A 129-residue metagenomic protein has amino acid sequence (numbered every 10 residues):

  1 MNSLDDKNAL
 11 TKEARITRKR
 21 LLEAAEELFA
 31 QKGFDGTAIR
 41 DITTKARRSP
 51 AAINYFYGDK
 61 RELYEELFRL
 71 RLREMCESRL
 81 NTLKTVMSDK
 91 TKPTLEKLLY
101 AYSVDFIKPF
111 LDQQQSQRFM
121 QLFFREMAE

Functional and structural regions predicted by a protein language model:
M1-I16: N-terminal intrinsically disordered/low-complexity leader segments
R15-E23, D35, F56-K84, Y100: An amphipathic alpha-helix adjacent to DNA-recognition modules
E26, I107, F124-A128: Regular secondary-structure segments
L28, E74, P109: Short alpha-helical functional segments enriched in proximate histidine and acidic residues
L28-L67: Helix-turn-helix
K45, L70, L122-E126: Short acidic/histidine-centered micro-motifs embedded in hydrophobic/aromatic stretches that mark compact functional
N81-S116: Hydrophobic alpha-helical connector segments
D112-E129: Amphipathic alpha-helical segments used for helix-helix packing
